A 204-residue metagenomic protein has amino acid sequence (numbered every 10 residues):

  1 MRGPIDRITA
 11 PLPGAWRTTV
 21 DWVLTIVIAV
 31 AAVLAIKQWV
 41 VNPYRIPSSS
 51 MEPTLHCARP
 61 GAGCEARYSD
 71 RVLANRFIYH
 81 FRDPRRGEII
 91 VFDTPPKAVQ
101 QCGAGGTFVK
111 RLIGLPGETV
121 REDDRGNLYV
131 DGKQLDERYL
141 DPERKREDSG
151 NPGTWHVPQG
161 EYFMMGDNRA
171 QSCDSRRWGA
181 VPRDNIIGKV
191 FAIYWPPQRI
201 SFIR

Functional and structural regions predicted by a protein language model:
M1-A31, A35, W39-R204: Soluble "head" domains of membrane/secretory-pathway proteins
